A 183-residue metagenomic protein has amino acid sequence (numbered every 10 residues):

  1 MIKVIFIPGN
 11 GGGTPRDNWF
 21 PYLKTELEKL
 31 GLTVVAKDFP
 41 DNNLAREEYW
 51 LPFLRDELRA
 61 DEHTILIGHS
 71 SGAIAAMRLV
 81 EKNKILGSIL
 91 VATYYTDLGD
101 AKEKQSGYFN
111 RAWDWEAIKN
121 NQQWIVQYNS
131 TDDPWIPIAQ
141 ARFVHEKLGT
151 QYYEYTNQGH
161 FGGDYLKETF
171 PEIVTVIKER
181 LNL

Functional and structural regions predicted by a protein language model:
I2-N43: Short, surface-exposed "cap/lid" segments of acyl-processing enzymes
A45, Q158-F170: Catalytic histidine-centered segment of alpha/beta-hydrolase-like enzymes
I67-A76: Gly/Ala-rich beta-loop-alpha elbow adjacent to hydrolase catalytic centers
K84-D97: A conserved short beta-strand
N121, V126-N129, D133: Short beta-strand/loop motif that positions the catalytic acidic residue of the alpha/beta-hydrolase fold
P134-Q140: Conserved alpha/beta-hydrolase "acid-adjacent" motif
H145-G162: Catalytic histidine neighborhood in serine/cysteine hydrolases with alpha/beta-hydrolase-type architecture
L166-L183: Catalytic active-site module of serine/aspartate enzymes centered on a nucleophile-bearing elbow/loop
